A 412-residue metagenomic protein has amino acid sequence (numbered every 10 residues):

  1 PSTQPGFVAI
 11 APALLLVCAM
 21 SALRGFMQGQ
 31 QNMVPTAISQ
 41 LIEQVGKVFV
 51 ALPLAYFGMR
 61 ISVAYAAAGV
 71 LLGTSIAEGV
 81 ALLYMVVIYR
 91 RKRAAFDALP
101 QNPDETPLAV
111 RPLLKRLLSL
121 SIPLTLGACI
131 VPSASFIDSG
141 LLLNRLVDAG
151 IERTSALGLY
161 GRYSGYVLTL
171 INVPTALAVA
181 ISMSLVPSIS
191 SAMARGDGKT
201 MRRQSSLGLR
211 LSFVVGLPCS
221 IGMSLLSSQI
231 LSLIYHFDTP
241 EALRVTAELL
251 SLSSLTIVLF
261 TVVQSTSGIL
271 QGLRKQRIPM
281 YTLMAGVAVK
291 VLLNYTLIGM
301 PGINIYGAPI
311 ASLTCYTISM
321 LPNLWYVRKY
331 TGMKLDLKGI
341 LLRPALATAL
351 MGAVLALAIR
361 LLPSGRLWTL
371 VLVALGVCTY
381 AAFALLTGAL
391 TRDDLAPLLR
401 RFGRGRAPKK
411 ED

Functional and structural regions predicted by a protein language model:
P1-I10, S224-I257: Interfacial segments at transmembrane-helix termini and the short loops linking adjacent helices
P1-S133: Hydrophobic transmembrane helix module of multi-pass membrane transport proteins
L16-S39, L255-A285: Membrane-interface junctions at transmembrane-helix termini in multi-pass inner-membrane proteins
Q30, V34, V45-L83, V87-I88 (+6 more regions): Membrane-interface helix-loop junctions in multi-pass transport and translocation proteins
F57-M59, T125, C129-P174, S191 (+1 more regions): Helix-terminus/linker motif at the lipid-water interface of multi-pass membrane proteins
L114, L118, S164, D197-V214 (+3 more regions): Interfacial transmembrane-helix starts/ends
T175-G198, S267: Helix-loop junctions and terminal segments of transmembrane helices in multi-pass membrane transport/translocation
A356-D412: Membrane-proximal transmembrane or re-entrant/amphipathic helices at the cytosolic face
